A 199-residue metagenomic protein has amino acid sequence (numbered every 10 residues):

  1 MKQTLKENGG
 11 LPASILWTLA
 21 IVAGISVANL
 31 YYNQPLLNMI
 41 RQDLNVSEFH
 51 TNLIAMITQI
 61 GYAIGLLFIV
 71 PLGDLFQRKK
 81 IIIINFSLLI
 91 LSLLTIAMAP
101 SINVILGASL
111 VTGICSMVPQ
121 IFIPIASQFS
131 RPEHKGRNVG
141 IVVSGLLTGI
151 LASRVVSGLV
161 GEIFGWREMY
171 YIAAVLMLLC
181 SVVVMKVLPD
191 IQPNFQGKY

Functional and structural regions predicted by a protein language model:
T18-E48: Extracytoplasmic
Y31, Q59-L67, M117, I150-L151: Residue-level signature of mid-helix packing/kink "hotspots" within the transmembrane helices of 12-pass Major
I64-I102: Conserved MFS/SLC helix-loop-helix module at the cytosolic interface between two early adjacent transmembrane helices
S92-I96, T112, V184: MFS-fold secondary transporters
V104, I141-L188: Helix-loop-helix hairpin linking two adjacent transmembrane segments in secondary transporters
A108-S144: Cytoplasmic helix-loop-helix junction between adjacent transmembrane helices in 12-TM secondary transporters
M185-Y199: Flexible cytoplasmic inter-helical loops of multi-pass small-molecule transporters
